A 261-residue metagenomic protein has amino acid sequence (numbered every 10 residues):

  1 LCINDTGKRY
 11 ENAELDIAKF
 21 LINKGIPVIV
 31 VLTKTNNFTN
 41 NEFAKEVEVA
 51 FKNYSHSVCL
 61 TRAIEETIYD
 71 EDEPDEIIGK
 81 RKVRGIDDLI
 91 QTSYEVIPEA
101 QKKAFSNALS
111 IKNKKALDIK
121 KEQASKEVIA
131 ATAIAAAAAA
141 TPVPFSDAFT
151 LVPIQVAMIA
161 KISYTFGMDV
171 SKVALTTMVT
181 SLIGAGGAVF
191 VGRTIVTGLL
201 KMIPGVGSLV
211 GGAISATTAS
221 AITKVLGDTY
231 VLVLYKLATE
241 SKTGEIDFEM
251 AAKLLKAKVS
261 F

Functional and structural regions predicted by a protein language model:
L1-L15, V28-I29, T35-N40: Conserved Switch II/interswitch segment of TRAFAC-class P-loop GTPases
F20-G25: Conserved catalytic network of the ASCE P-loop NTPase/AAA+ motor domain
P27-I29, K34-K103: Canonical P-loop GTPase G-domain recognition
S55-C59, I64-E66, E71, N113-A135: Basic/polar, acidic-poor N-terminal "presequence/leader" segments that form or can form short amphipathic helices
R81-R84, E95-K120, P144-D147: C-terminal helical "lid" subdomain and adjoining coupling/linker elements of P-loop NTPases
I111, T165-V170, A174, G244-E245 (+1 more regions): Juxtamembrane inter-helical linkers in multi-pass membrane proteins
K126-T165, D169-K224: Membrane-inserting effector segments that mediate pore formation, membrane fusion, or transient membrane insertion
K224-F261: Hydrophobic alpha-helical transmembrane segments of membrane transport and translocation systems, primarily multi-pass
